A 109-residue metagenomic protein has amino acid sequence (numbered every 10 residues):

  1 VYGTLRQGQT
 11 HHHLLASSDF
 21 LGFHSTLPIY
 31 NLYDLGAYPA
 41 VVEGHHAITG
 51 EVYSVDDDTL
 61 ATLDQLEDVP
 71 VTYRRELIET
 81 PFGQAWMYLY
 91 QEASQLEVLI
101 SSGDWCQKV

Functional and structural regions predicted by a protein language model:
V1-V109: Glycine-aromatic micro-motifs
